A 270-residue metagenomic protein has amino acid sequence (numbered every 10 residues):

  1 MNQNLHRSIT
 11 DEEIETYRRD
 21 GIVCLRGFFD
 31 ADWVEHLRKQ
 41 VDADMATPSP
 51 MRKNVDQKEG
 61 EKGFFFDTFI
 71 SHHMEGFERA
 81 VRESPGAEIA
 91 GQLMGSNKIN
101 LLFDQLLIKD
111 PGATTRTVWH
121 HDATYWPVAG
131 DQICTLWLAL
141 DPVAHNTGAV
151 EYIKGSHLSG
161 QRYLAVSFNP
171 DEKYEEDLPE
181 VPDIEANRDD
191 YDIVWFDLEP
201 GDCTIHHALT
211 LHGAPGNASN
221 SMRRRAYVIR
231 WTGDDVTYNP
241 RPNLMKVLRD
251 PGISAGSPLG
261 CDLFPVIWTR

Functional and structural regions predicted by a protein language model:
M1-D20, L25-W119, T124-V128, P242 (+1 more regions): Non-heme Fe(II)-dependent double-stranded beta-helix
N2, T47, M51-E59, R162-F168 (+2 more regions): Non-heme Fe(II)/2-oxoglutarate
D30-A31, L107-K109, T124, V143 (+3 more regions): Short, solvent-exposed loop/turn segments at secondary-structure junctions
G86, S96, P111-A113, V143-H145 (+3 more regions): Short, charged/polar surface micro-motifs in flexible loops or helix N-caps
N97, A123, L138-A149, G155-H157: Active-site region of the double-stranded beta-helix
D122-T124, I133, G213-A218: Glycine-rich phosphate/pyrophosphate-binding beta-alpha loops
P127-H145, D197-P200, I205, R230-G233: Short, conserved beta-strand element in jelly-roll/cupin
H145-L211: Double-stranded beta-helix
